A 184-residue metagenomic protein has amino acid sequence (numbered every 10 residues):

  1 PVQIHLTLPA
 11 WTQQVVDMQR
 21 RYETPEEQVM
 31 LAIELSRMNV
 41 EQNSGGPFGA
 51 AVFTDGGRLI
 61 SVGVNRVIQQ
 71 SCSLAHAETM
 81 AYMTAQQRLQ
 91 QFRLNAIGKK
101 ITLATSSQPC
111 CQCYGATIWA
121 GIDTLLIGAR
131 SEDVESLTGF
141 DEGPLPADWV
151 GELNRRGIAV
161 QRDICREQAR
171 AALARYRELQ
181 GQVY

Functional and structural regions predicted by a protein language model:
P1-Q42, K99, A116-Y184: Zinc-dependent deaminase
A32, G49, A81: Conserved hydrophobic/aromatic pocket- or pore-lining residues that grip, position, or stack substrates in active sites
N43-P47: Short, flexible loop/turn motifs enriched in small residues
F48-G57: Short beta-strand scaffold segments in enzyme catalytic cores
I60-S61: A structural microfeature
R66-M80: A short, polar/charged loop-to-alpha-helix boundary motif
L74-H76, M83-A116: Helix-adjacent hinge/juxtasegments
T79-Y82, R170: Conserved protein kinase catalytic domain
